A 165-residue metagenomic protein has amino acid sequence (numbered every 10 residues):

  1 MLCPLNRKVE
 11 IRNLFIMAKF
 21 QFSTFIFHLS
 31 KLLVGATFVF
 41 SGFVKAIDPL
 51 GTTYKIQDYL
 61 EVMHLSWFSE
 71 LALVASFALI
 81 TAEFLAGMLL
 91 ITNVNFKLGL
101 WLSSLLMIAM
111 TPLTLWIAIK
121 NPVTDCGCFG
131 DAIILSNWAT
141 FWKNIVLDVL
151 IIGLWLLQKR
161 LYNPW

Functional and structural regions predicted by a protein language model:
R12-F22: Short, Lys/Arg-rich, polar N-terminal cytosolic tail immediately upstream of the first transmembrane signal-anchor
F20, T24-F27, P122: Solvent-exposed, non-transmembrane interaction/regulatory regions
I26-A46, A72-L113: Functionalized membrane-embedded alpha-helices
T53-E70: Perimembrane loop-to-helix junctions flanking transmembrane segments
G99, R160-W165: Membrane-interfacial entry segments at the cytosolic side of transmembrane helices
I108-Y162: Membrane-embedded alpha-helical segments of integral membrane proteins
